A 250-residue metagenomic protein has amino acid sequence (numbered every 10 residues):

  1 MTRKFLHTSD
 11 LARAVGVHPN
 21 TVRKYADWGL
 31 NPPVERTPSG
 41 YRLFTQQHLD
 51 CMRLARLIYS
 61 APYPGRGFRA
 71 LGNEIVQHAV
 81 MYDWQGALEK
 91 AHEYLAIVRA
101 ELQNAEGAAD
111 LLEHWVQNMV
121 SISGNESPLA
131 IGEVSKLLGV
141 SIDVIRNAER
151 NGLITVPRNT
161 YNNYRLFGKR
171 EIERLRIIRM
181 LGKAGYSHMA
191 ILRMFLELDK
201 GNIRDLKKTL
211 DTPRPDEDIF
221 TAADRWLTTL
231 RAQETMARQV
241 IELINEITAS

Functional and structural regions predicted by a protein language model:
T2-V15, D27-P38, R42-S127, K169-S250: Arg/Lys-rich, alpha-helical DNA-contact motif
T8-S9, R23, G132, R146: Residues within the helices of the helix-turn-helix
L11-A12, V134-K136, A148, I191: Short alpha-helical "recognition helix" segments of helix-turn-helix
P19-P38, S141-N162: Major-groove DNA-recognition helix of helix-turn-helix-type DNA-binding domains
S127-E133, G152: Ligand/cofactor pocket segment of small-molecule handling proteins
K136-D143, R150-N159, I172, M180-S187: Short helix-capping and hinge/turn segments at secondary-structure transitions, especially at repeat and domain
